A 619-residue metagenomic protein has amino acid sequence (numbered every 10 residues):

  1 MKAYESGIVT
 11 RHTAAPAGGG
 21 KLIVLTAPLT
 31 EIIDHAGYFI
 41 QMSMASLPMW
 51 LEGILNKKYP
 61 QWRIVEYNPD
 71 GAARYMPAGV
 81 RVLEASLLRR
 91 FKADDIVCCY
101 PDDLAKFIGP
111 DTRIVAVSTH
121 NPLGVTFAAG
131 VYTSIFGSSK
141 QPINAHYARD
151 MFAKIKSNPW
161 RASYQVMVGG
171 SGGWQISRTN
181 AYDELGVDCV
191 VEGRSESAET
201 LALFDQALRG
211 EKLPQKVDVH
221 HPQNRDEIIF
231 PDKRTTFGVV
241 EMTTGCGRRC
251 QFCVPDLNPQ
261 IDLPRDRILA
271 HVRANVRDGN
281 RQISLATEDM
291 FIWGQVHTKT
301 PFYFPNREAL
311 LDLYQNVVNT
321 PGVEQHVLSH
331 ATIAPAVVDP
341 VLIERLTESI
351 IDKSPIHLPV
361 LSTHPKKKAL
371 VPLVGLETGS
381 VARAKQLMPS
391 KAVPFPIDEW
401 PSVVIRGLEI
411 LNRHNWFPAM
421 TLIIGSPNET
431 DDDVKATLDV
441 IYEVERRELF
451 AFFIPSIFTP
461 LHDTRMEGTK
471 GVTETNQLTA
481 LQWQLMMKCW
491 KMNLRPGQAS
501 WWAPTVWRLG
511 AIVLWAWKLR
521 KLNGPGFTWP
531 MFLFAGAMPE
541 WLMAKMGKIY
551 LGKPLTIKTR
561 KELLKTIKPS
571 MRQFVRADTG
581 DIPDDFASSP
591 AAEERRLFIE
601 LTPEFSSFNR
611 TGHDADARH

Functional and structural regions predicted by a protein language model:
M1-I54, K488-H619: Radical SAM enzyme core and accessory elements
A3-L22, D34-Y38, A72, L201-V240 (+2 more regions): N-terminal [4Fe-4S]-dependent radical SAM core
G20-V24, L29-T30, H221-D256, L269 (+3 more regions): N-terminal pre-triad scaffold of radical SAM enzymes
F39-D70, P122-D150, T300-P305, Q386-P396 (+1 more regions): A solvent-exposed, charged loop/short amphipathic helix patch at secondary-structure junctions
G79, V97-R225, F230: Glycine-rich beta-alpha loop elements in corrinoid/cobalamin-binding modules across cobalamin-dependent enzymes
V115, G124-F127, S177-R178, S284-T300 (+4 more regions): Flexible glycine/acidic-rich beta-alpha junction loops that bind and position SAM and/or redox cofactors in anaerobic
S177-L185, N428-E443: Catalytic cores of alpha/beta
A274-F417, I424-S426: Conserved SAM/AdoMet-binding glycine-rich loop
